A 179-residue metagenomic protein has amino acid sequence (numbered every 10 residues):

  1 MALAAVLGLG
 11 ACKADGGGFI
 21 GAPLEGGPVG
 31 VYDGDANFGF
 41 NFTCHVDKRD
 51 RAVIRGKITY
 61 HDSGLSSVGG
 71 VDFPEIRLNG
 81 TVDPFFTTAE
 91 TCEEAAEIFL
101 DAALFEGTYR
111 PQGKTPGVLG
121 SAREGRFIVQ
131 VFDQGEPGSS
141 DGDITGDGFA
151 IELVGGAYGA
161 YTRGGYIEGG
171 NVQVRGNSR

Functional and structural regions predicted by a protein language model:
M1-G8: Bacterial N-terminal signal peptides
A11-C12: N-terminal Sec signal peptide cleavage junction
F19-F42: Post-signal peptide N-terminal segment of mature Sec-exported envelope proteins
A36-I128: Predominantly extracellular/secreted and cell-surface proteins with exposed, flexible low-complexity segments
D50-T59, G142-V154: Short polybasic amphipathic segments
G80, A150-R179: Edge beta-strand at a domain terminus
V118-T145: A short, surface-exposed beta-strand/turn
